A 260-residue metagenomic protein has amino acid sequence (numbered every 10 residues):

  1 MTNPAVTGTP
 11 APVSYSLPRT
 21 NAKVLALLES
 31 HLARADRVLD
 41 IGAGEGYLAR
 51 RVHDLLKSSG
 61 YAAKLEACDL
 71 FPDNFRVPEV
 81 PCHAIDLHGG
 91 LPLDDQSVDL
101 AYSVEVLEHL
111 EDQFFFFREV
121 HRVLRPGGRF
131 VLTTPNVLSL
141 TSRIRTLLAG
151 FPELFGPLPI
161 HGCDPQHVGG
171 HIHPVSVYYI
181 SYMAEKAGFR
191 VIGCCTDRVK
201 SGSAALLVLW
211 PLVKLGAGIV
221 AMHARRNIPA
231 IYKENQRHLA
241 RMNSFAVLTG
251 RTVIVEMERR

Functional and structural regions predicted by a protein language model:
M1, R76-P78, M183: Generic signature of intrinsically disordered, low-complexity, basic-rich segments and short cationic peptides
M1-L32: Conserved class I S-adenosyl-L-methionine
P10-R19, Y47, R51, A84 (+3 more regions): S-adenosyl-L-methionine-dependent methyltransferase catalytic module, highlighting the catalytic core
L25-H31, D36-T146, I254-R259: Conserved SAM-binding loop
